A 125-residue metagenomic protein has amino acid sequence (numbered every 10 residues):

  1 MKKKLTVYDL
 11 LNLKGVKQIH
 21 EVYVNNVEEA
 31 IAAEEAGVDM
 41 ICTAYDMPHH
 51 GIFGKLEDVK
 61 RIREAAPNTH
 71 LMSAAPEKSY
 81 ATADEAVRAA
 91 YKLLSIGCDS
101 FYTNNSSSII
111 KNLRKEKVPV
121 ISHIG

Functional and structural regions predicted by a protein language model:
K2-L10, V16, H50-K78, S108-G125: Alpha-helix-loop-beta-strand connector modules within alpha/beta enzyme cores
I19-N25, I41-G51, S95-S107: Catalytic beta/alpha-barrel core
H20-E21, I31-E35: N-terminal glycine-/serine-/threonine-rich phosphate-binding loop
N26, A33, V120: Conserved, mostly hydrophobic/aromatic
A30-A33, H49-F53, S79-A83: Short active-site-adjacent helix-start/loop capping segments
A36-I41, A66-N68, S95-D99, K115-I121: Glycine-enriched alpha-helix->loop->beta-strand junction motifs that scaffold or abut catalytic
I62-T103: Glycine/small-residue-rich loop that forms an oxyanion/phosphate-binding "nest" at active or ligand-binding sites
